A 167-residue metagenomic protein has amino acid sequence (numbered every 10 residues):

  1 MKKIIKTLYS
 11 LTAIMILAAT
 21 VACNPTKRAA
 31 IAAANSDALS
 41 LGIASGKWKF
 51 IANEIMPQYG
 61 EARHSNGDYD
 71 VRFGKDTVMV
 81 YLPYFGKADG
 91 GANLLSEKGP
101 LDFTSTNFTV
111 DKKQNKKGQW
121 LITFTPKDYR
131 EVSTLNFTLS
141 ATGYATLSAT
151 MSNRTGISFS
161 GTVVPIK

Functional and structural regions predicted by a protein language model:
K2-T12: Bacterial N-terminal signal peptides that target proteins for export
A19-A22: C-terminal motif of bacterial Sec signal peptides marking the signal peptidase cleavage site
N24-K27: Bacterial signal peptide processing site
A32-N93: N-terminal secretory signal peptides
G46-W48, G67-Y69, G74-D76, G99 (+3 more regions): A generic structural signal for short beta-strands and their flanking turns/coil linkers
Y84-T109: Acidic, aromatic-enriched beta-alpha/helix-loop junctions
F103-K167: Helix-rich interaction surfaces within compact, conserved domain-sized segments that mediate assembly or partner
